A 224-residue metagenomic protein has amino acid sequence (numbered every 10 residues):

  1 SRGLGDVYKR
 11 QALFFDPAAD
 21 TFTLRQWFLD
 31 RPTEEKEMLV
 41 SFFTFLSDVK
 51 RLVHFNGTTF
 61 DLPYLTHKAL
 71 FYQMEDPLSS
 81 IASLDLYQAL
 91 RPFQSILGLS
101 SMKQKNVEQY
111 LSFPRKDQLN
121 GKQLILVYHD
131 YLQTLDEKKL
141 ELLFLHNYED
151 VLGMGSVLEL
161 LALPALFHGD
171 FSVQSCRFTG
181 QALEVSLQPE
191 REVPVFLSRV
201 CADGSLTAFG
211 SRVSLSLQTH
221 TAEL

Functional and structural regions predicted by a protein language model:
S1-R2, N147: Two-metal-ion RNase H-like nuclease active-site motif
G3-Y8: Short, small-residue-biased leader/transition segments that mark boundaries at the very start of proteins
K9-F14: Basic, amphipathic juxtamembrane/active-site segments that coordinate anionic phosphate or diphosphate groups
F15-L224: DEDD superfamily 3′-5′ metal-dependent exonuclease/proofreading module
